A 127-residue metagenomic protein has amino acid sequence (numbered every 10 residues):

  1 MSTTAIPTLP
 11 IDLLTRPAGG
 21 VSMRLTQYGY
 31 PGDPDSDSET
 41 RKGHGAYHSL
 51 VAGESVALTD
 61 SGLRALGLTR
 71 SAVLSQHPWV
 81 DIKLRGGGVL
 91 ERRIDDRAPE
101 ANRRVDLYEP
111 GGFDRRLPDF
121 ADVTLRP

Functional and structural regions predicted by a protein language model:
S2-P127: Secreted/periplasmic proteins
